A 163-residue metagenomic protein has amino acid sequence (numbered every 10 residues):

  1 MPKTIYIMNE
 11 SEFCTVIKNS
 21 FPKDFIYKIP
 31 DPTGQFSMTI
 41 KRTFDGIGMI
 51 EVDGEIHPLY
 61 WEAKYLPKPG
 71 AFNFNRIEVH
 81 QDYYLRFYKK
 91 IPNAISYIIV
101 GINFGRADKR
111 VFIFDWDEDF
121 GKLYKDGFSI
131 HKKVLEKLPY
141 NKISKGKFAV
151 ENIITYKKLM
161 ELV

Functional and structural regions predicted by a protein language model:
M1-I40: Acidic-basic catalytic patches of nuclease active cores, encompassing PD-(D/E)XK and other metal-cofactor nuclease
R42-F44: Change "...and in nucleic-acid phosphodiester-cleaving endonucleases..." to "...and in nucleic-acid processing enzymes
G46-G48, G54-K68: Conserved catalytic cores of phosphodiester-cleaving nucleases, focusing on short active-site segments
V52-H57, G105-K109: Short, solvent-exposed loop/turn segments that connect beta-strands within catalytic domains and beta-strand-rich
L66-Y84: Mg2+/Mn2+-dependent nuclease catalytic core
R86-D119: Nucleic-acid nuclease catalytic cores
V111-E136: Short, electropositive alpha-helical surface patch
E136-V163: Charged phosphate-binding loop/patch that engages nucleotide di/tri-phosphates or the phosphate backbone of nucleic
